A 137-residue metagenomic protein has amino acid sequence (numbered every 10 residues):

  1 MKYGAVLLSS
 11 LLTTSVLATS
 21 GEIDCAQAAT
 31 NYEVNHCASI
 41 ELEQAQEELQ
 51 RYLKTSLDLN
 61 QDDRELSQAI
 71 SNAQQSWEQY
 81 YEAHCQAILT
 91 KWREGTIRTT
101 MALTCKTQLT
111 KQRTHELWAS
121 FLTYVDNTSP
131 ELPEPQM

Functional and structural regions predicted by a protein language model:
M1-S9: Sec-dependent signal peptide recognition, specifically the positively charged N-region followed immediately by
T13-V16: N-terminal signal peptide c-region/cleavage motif recognized by signal peptidases
A18-M137: N-terminal alpha-helical modules
